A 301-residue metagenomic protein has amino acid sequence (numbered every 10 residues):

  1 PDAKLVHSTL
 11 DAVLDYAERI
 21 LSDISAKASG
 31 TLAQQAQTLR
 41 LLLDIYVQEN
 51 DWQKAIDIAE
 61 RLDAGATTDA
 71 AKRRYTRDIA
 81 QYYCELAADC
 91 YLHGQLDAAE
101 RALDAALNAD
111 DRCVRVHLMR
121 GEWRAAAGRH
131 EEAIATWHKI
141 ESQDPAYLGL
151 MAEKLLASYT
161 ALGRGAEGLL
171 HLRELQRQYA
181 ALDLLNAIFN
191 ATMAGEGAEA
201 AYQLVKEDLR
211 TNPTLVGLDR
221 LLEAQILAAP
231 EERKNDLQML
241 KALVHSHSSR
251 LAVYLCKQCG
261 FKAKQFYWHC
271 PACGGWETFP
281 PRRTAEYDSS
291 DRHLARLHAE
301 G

Functional and structural regions predicted by a protein language model:
K4, Y46, Y83, C90 (+4 more regions): Residue at a conserved register position within TPR or TPR-like alpha-solenoid repeats
A17-A33, G65-T76: Flexible helix-coil transition and linker loops at the boundaries of alpha-helical arrays
I20, I24-A28, L62, A105-A106 (+3 more regions): Canonical positions in the second alpha-helix
A33, T67, D111, P145-A146 (+2 more regions): Short coil turns that delineate tetratricopeptide repeat
Q37, A71-R74, Q81, R101 (+4 more regions): Start-of-helix register in tetratricopeptide repeats
L42, I79, L86, R120 (+4 more regions): Structural register within alpha-helical repeat arrays
